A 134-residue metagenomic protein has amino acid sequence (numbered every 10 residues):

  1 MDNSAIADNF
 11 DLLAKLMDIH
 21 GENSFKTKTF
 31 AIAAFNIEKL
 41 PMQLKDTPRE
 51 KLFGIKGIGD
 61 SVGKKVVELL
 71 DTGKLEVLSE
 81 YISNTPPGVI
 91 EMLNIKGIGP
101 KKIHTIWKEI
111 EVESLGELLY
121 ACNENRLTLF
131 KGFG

Functional and structural regions predicted by a protein language model:
M1-E22: Charged, compositionally biased N-terminal leader segments and the immediate start of the first structured element
A14, K26-F133: Accessory alpha-helical DNA-binding modules that contact the DNA backbone or grooves
